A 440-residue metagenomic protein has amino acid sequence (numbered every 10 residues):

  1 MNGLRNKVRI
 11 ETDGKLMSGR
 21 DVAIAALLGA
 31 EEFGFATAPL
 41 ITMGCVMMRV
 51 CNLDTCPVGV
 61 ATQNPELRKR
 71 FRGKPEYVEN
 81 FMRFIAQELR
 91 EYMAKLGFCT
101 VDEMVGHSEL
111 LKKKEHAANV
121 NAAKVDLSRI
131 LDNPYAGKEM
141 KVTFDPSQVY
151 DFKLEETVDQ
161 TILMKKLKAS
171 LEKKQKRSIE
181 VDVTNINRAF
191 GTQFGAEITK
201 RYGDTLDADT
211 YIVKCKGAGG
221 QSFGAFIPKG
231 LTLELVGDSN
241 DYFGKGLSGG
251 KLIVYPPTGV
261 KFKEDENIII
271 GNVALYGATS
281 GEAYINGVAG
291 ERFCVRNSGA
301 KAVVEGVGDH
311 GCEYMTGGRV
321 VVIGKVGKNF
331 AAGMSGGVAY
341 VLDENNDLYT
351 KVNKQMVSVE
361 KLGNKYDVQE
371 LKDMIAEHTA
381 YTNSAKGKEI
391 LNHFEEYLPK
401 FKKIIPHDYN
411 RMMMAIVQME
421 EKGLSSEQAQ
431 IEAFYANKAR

Functional and structural regions predicted by a protein language model:
M1-R5: Short helix-capping segments at alpha-helix termini
N6-R20: Glycine-rich beta-to-alpha transition loops that act as phosphate-gripper elements at the mouths of alpha/beta enzyme
M17-A30: Catalytic cores of alpha/beta
A23-I24, F33-T37, D54, V58 (+4 more regions): Feature representing long, continuous alpha-helical segments
L27-L67, L342, D347-L348: Flexible glycine/proline-rich, aromatic-decorated loop/lid segments
L67-R68, E79, M93-L96, V105-S108 (+1 more regions): Long, distal/terminal scaffolding or interaction modules with repetitive or compositionally biased sequence
P75-G97: Core active-site phosphate/anionic-ligand binding loop and the adjoining beta-turn-alpha structural block in enzyme
